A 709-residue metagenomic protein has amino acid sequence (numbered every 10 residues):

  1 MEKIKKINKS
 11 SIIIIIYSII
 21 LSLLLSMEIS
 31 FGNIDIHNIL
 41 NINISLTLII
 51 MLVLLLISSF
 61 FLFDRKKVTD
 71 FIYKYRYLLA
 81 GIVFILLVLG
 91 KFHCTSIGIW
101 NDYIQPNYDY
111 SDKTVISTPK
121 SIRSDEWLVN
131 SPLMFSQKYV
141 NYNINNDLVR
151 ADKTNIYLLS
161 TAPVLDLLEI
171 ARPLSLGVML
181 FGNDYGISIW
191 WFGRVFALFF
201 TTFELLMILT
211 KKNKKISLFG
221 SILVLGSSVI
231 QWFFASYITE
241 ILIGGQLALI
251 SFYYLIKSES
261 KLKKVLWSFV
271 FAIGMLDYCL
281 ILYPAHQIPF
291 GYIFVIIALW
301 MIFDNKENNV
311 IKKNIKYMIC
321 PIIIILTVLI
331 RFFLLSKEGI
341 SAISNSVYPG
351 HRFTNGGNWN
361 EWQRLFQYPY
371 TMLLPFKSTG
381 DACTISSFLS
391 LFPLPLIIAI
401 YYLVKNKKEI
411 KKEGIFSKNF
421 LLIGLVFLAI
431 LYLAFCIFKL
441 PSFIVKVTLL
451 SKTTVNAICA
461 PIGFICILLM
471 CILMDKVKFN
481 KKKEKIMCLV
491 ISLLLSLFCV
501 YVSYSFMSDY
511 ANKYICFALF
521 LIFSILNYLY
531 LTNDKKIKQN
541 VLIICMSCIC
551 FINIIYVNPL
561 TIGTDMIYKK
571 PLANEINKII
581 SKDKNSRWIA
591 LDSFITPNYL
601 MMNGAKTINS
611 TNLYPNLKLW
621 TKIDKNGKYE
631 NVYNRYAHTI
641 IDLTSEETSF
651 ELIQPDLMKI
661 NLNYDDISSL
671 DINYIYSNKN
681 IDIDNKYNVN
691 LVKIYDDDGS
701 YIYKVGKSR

Functional and structural regions predicted by a protein language model:
M1-L21, N41-T95: Start-transfer (signal-anchor) and selected internal transmembrane alpha helices of multi-pass inner/ER membrane
N33-I44, Y185, I189, V229-T239 (+3 more regions): Membrane-helix boundary/interfacial segments in multi-pass membrane proteins
K74-K91, I323-T327, K536-T561: Internal/C-terminal transmembrane anchor helices
A80-I156, I315-Y368, R587-I589: Aromatic-rich transmembrane-lumenal/periplasmic boundary elements in polytopic membrane proteins
I97-I243: Active-site lumenal/periplasmic loops and adjacent helix-entry segments of GT-C-fold, multi-pass membrane
E126-W127, S131-V164, R172-S175, N553-R709: Soluble catalytic regions of membrane-associated enzymes that act on cell-envelope and secretory-pathway components
F199-I208, K214-D304, N314-G339, S492-Y501 (+1 more regions): Membrane-embedded helix bundles of polyisoprenyl
F332-I410, G414, L421: Periplasmic/ER-lumenal interhelical loops and adjacent helix-loop junctions in multi-pass membrane proteins
